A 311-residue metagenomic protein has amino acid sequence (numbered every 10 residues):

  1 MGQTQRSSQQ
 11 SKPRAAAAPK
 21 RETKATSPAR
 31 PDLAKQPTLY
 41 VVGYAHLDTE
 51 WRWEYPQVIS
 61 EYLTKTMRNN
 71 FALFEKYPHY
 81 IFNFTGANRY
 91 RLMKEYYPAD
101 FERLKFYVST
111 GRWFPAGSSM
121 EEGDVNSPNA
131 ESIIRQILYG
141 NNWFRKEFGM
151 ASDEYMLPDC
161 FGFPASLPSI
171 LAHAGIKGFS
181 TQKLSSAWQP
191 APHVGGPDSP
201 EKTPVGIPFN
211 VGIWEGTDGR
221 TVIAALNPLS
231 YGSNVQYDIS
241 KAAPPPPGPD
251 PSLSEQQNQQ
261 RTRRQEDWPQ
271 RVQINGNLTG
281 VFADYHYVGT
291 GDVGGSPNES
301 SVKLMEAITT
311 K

Functional and structural regions predicted by a protein language model:
T4-K311: Catalytic-domain carbohydrate-binding cleft regions of carbohydrate-active enzymes
